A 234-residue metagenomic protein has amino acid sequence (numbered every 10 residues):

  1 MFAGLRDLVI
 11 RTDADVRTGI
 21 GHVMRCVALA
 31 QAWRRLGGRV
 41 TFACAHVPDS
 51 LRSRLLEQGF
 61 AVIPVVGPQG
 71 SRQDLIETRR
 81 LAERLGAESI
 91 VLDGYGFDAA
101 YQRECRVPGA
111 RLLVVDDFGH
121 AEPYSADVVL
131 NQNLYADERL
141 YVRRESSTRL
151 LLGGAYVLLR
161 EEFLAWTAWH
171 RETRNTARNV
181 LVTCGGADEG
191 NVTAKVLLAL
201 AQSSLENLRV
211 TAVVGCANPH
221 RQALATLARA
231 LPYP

Functional and structural regions predicted by a protein language model:
D7, N175-V180, L208-R209: Charged active-site motifs of nucleotide-sugar-dependent glycosyltransferases
L8-V23, L181-G190: Short, glycine-rich nucleotide/cofactor-binding loops
R11-I20, L29-G38, C44-E145, L150: Active-site and donor-binding regions of nucleotide-sugar-utilizing enzymes
G21-A28, V192-V196: Conserved alpha-helical elements of sugar-nucleotide-dependent glycosyltransferases
R35-T41, A61, L205-V210, P232: A generic structural motif
P123-N191, G215-A217, R221-Q222: A nucleotide-sugar donor-handling region in carbohydrate enzymes
V192-N207: Short hydrophobic signal-anchor/transmembrane segments that target glycosyltransferases and glycosylation machinery
A223-P234: Nucleotide-activated donor-binding/catalytic signature segment of Leloir-type glycosyltransferases, i.e., the conserved
